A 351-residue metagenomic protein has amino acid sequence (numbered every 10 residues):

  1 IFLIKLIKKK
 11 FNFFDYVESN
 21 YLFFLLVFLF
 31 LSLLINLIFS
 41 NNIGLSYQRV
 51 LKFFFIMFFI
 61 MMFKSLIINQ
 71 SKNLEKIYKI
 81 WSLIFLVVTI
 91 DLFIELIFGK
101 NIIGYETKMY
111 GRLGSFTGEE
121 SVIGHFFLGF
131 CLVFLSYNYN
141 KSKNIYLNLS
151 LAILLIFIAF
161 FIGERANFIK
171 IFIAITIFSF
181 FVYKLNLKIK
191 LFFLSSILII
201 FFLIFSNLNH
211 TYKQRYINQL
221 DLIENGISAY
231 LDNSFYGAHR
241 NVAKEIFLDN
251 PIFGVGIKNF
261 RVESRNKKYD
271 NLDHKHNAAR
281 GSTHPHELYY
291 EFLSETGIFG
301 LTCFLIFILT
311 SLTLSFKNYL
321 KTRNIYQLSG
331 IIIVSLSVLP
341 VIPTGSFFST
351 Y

Functional and structural regions predicted by a protein language model:
I1, F14-S19, L31-F55, I67-K76 (+3 more regions): Interfacial transmembrane-helix termini
I1-L34, N41, S65-K79, Y137-Y146 (+2 more regions): Transmembrane signal-anchor hairpin modules in multi-pass inner-membrane enzymes, especially those that act on
F2-L3, L132, I175-T176, F304-F307 (+2 more regions): Transmembrane alpha-helices of multi-pass inner-membrane enzymes
Y21-F23, L86, N144-I145, T176-Y183 (+3 more regions): Hydrophobic transmembrane alpha-helices and their immediate junctions
Y21-L29, I43-L66, I80, F85 (+2 more regions): Aromatic-anchored transmembrane helix interface
L31-I38, F58, E75-Y105, F116-L185 (+3 more regions): Alpha-helical transmembrane segments of multi-pass inner-membrane proteins
I90-L96, V182-S228, N241-D249, I257: A membrane-periplasm/extracellular boundary helix in multi-pass inner-membrane enzymes that assemble envelope glycans
I227-D249, F253-T296: Long extracytoplasmic/lumenal interhelical loops at the membrane interface of multi-pass membrane proteins
